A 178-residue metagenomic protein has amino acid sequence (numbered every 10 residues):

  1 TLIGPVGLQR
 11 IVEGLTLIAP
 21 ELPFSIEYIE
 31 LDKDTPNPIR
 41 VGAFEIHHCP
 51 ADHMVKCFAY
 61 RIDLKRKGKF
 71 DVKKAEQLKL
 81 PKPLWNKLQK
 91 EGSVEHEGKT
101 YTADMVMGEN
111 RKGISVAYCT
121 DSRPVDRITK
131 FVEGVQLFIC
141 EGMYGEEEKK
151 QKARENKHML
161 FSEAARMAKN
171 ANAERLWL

Functional and structural regions predicted by a protein language model:
T1-L31: Active-site HxH/HxHxD metal-binding segment of metal-dependent hydrolases
L2-G4, Y118, L178: Structural beta-sheet core signal
G7, L31-T35, A51-H53: Residues that form or immediately flank small-molecule/cofactor binding pockets and catalytic motifs
I18, P36-P38, M107-G108: Short secondary-structure boundary/capping segments
E21-E27, V41-F44, G113-I114: A short helix-to-beta-strand connector/capping loop
L31-P36, V125-L178: Binuclear metal-ion centers of metallo-dependent hydrolases, dominated by the metallo-beta-lactamase
T35-V41, V94: Short acidic-hydrophobic surface loop/beta-edge motif
F44-Y118, S122-F131, L137-G142: Active-site-proximal loop/helix segment associated with metal-binding centers of metalloenzymes
